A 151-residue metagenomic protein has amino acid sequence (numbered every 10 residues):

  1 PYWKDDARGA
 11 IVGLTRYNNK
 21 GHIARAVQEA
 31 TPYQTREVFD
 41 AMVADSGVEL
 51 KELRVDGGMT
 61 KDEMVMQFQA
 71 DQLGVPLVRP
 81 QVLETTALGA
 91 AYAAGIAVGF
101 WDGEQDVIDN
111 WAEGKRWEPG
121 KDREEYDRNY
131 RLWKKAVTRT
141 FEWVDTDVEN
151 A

Functional and structural regions predicted by a protein language model:
P1-A151: Glycine/Thr-rich phosphate-binding loops that ligate phosphate moieties of nucleotide and other phosphorylated ligands
